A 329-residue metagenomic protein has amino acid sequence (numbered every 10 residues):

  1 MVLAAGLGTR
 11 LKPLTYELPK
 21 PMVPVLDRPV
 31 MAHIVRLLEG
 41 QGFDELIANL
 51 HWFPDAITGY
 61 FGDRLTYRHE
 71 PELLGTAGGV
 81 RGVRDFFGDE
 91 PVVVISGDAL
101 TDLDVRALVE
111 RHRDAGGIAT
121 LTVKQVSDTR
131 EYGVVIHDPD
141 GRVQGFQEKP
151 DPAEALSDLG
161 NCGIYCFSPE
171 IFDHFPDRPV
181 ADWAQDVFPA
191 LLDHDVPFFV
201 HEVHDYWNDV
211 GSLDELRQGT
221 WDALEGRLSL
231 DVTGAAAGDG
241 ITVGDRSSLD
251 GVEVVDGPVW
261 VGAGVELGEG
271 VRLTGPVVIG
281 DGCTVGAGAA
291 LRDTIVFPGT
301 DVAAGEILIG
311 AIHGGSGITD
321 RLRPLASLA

Functional and structural regions predicted by a protein language model:
M1-I57: N-terminal glycine-rich phosphate-binding loop and ensuing alpha1 helix
V2, A48, V94, A119-T122 (+1 more regions): Structural beta-sheet core signal
A5, H51, K124-Q125, Q147-E148: Histidine-centered beta-alpha loop that forms part of the nucleotide-sugar donor binding/catalytic region in diverse
M22, V135-H137, F188, V200: A structural signal for short hydrophobic beta-strand segments in well-ordered beta-sheet cores
D55-P139, P176: Conserved beta-loop-beta/alpha segment of the NTase-like Rossmann-fold superfamily that binds/positions NTPs
P91-V93, L100, R106-R113, V126-T129 (+1 more regions): Catalytic-core segments of class I nucleotidyltransferases/pyrophosphorylases that form NMP-activated intermediates
P179, D193-P276: Extended, small-residue-rich solenoid/repeat segments and analogous flexible loops that form exposed scaffolds
A235-A329: Structural signal for interior beta-strand "rungs" in well-ordered beta-sheet cores of soluble enzyme domains
